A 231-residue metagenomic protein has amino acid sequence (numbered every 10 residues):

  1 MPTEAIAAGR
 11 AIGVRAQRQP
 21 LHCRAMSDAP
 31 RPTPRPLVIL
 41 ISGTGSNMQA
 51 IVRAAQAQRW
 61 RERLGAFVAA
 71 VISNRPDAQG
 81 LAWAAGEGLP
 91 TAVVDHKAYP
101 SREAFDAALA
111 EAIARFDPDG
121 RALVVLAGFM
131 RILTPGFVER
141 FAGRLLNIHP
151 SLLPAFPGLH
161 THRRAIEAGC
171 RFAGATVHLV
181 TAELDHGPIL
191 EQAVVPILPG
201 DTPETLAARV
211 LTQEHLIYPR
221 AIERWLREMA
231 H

Functional and structural regions predicted by a protein language model:
G9-A16: Compositionally biased, low-complexity flexible segments
A25-Q79, W83: N-terminal Rossmann-like dinucleotide-binding module
A66, L126-M229: Donor/substrate-binding cores of folate-linked one-carbon enzymes
S73-R75, K97-A98, R102, D106 (+1 more regions): N-terminal glycine-rich "phosphate-gripper" loop used for MgATP/nucleotide binding and carboxylate activation
E87-G88, F141: Short, structured coil segments at secondary-structure junctions
A92-K97, I148: Short beta->alpha connector loops at strand-helix junctions that form conserved, small/polar/Pro-enriched
A112-R121: Glycine-rich phosphate-binding loop signature in dinucleotide/nucleotide-binding domains
